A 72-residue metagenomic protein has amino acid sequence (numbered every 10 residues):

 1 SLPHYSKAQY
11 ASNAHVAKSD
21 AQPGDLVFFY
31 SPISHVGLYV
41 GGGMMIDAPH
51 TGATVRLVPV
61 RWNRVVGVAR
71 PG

Functional and structural regions predicted by a protein language model:
S1-Q22: Catalytic cysteine-centered active-site loop
A14-S19, I33-S34, V40-G72: Aromatic- and glycine-rich peptidoglycan recognition patches
L26-F28: Hydrophobic beta-strand signal
